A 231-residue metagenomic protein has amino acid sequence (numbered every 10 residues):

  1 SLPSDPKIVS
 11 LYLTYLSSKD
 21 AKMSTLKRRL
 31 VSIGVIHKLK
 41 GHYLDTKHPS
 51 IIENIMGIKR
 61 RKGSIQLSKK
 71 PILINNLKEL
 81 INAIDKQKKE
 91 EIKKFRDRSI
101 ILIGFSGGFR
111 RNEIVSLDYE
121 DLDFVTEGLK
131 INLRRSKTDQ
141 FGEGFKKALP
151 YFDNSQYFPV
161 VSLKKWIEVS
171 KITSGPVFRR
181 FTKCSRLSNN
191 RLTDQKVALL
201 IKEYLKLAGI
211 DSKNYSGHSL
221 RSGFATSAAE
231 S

Functional and structural regions predicted by a protein language model:
S1-S231: Extended, non-catalytic subsegments within catalytic or DNA/protein-binding/adaptor domains
